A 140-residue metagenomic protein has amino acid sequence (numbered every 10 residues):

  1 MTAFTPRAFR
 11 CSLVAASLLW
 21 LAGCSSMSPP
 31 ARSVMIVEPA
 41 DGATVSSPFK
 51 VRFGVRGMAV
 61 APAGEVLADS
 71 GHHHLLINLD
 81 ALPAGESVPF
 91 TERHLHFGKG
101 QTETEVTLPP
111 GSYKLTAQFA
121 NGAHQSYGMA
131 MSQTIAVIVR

Functional and structural regions predicted by a protein language model:
T2-L13: Bacterial N-terminal signal peptides that target proteins for export
W20-G23: C-terminal motif of bacterial Sec signal peptides marking the signal peptidase cleavage site
S26-S46: Short, compositionally biased P/S/T/A/G/V-rich stretches that sit at domain boundaries
S47, G71, T104, P109-G111: A glycine-anchored, Pro-Gly-centered beta-turn/N-cap motif
G54-E65: Short amphipathic, basic-aromatic surface patches that mediate peripheral association with negatively charged
H72-L76: Beta-strand signatures of extracellular beta-sandwich domains
L82-A84, A120-G128: Short acidic/polar inter-strand loop motif in beta-rich domains
